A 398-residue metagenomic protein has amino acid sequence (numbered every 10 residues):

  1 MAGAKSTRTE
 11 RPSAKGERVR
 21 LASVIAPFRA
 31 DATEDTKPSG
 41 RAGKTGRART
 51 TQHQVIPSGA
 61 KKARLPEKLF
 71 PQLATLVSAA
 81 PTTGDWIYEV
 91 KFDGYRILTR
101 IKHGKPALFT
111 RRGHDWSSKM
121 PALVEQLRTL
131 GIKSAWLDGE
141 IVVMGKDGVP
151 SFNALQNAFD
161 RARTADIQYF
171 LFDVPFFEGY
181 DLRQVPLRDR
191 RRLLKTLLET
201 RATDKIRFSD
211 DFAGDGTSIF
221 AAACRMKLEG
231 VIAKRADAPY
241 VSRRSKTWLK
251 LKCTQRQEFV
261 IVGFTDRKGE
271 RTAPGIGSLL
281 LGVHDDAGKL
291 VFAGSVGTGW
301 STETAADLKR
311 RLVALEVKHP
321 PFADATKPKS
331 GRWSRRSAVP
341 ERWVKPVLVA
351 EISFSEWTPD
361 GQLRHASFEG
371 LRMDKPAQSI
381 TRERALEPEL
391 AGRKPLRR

Functional and structural regions predicted by a protein language model:
M1-R398: Catalytic cores of nucleic-acid ligases and guanylyltransferases
